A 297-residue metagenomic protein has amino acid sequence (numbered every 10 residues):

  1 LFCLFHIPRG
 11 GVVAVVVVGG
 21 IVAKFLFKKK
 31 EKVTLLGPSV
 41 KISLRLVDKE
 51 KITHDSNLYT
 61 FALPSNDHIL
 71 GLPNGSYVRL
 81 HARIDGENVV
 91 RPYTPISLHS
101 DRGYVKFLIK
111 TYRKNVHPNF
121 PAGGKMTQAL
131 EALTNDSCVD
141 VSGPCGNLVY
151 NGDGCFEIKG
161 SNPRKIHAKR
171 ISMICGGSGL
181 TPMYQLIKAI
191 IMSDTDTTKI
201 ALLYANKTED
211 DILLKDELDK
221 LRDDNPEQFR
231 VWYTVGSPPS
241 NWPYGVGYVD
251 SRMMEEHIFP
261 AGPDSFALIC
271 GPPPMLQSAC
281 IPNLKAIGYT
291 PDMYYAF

Functional and structural regions predicted by a protein language model:
L1-H6, V12-I21, K199-F297: Reductase modules of NAD(P)H-dependent flavoproteins
G20-L36: Transmembrane-helix exit/juxtamembrane "anchor" motif
E31-S142, N206-T208, D219, G236-S237: Ferredoxin-reductase
G75, G179, P272: Short, conserved phosphate/pyrophosphate- and ester-handling motifs at nucleotide-, phospho-/glycolipid
P92-G103, N151-I174: Short, compositionally biased
P95, L180-T195: Histidine-anchored nucleotide/phosphate-binding helix
N135-N162, R252, E256: Helix-loop module immediately N-terminal to the HCX5R catalytic loop in PTP-like cysteine phosphatase domains
A168-K169, M192-I200: Conserved S-adenosyl-L-methionine
